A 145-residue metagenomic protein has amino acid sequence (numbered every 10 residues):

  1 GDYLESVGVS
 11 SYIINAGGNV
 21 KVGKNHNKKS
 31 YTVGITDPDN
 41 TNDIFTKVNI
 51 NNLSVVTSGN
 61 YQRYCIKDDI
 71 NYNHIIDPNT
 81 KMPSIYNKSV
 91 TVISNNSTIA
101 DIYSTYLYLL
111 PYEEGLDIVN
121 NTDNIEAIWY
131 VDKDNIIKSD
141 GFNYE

Functional and structural regions predicted by a protein language model:
G1-E145: Mature catalytic core of soluble alpha/beta enzymes
